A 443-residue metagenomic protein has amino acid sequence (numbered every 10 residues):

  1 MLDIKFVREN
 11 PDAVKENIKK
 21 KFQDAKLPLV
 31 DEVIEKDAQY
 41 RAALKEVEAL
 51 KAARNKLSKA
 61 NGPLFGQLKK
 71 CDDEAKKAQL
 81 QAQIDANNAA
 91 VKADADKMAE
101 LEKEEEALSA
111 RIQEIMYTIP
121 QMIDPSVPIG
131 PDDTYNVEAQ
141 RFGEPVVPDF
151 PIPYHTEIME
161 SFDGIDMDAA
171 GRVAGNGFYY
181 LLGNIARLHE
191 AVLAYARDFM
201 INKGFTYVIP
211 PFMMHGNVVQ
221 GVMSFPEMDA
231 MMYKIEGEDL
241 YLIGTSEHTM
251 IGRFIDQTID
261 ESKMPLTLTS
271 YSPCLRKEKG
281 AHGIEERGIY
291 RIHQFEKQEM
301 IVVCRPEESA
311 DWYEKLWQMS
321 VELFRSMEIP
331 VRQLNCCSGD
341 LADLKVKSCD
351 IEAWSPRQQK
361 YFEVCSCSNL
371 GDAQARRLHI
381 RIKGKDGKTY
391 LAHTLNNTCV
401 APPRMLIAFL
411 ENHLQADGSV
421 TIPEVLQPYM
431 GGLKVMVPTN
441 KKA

Functional and structural regions predicted by a protein language model:
M1-P145, E160, G164: N-terminal alpha-helical targeting/anchoring segments
L27, R141-A443: TRNA-recognition modules of translation machinery and tRNA-sensing kinases, especially anticodon-binding
